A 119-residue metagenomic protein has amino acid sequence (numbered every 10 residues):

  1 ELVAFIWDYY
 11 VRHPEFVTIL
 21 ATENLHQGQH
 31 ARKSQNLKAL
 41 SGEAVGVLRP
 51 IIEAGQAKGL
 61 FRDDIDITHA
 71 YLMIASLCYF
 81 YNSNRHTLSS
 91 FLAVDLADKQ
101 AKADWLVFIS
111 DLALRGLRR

Functional and structural regions predicted by a protein language model:
E1-L2, R32-S41: Amphipathic alpha-helical linker/stalk segments
F5-D8, R12, G42-F61, M73-R119: C-terminal peripheral helix-coil segments that are non-catalytic and often amphipathic
R12-Q35, N84-F91: Amphipathic alpha-helical segments used for helix-helix packing
H26, Y71-L72: Short secondary-structure capping/turn micro-motifs that flank functional sites
I67-T68: Membrane-interface starts of transmembrane alpha-helices
